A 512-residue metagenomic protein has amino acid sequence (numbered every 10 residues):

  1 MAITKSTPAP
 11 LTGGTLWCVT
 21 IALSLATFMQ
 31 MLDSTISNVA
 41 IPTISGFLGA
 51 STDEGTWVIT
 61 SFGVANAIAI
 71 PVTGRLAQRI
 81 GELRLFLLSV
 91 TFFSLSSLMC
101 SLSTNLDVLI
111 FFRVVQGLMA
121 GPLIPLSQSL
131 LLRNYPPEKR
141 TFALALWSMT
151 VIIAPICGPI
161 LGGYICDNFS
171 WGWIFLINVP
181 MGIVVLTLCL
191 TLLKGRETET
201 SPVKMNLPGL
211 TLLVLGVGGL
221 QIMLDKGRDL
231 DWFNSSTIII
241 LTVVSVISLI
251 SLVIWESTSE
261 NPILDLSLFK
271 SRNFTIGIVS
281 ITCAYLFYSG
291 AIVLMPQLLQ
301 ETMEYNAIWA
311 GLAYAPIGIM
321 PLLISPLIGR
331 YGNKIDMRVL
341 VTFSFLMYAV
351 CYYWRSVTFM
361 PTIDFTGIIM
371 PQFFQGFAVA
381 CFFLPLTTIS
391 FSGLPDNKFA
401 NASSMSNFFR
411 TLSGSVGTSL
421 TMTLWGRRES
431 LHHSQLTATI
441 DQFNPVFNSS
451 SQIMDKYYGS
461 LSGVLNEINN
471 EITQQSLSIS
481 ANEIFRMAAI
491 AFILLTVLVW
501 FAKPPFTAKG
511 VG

Functional and structural regions predicted by a protein language model:
A9, E54, V184, R410-P504 (+1 more regions): Hydrophobic transmembrane architecture of multi-pass small-molecule transporters
G14-Q78, L83, S89, S97 (+8 more regions): Transmembrane core module of solute transporters
Q30, F62, N66, F93 (+10 more regions): Structural signature of transmembrane alpha-helices in multi-pass secondary transporters
I41, A154-C166, P296, G417 (+1 more regions): Small-residue (Gly/Pro/Ala) motifs that create kinks and tight helix-helix packing interfaces
E54, K139-L146, W309, K398-M405 (+1 more regions): Cytoplasmic loop-to-transmembrane helix junctions
I70-L210: Helix-loop-helix hairpins in multi-pass membrane proteins, especially solute transporters
I156-C157, A291, I368-N448: Small-residue-rich alpha-helical segments with characteristic i,i+4
P180-T198, L215-K226, V244-T258, T496-K503: C-terminal membrane-cytosol helix-exit motif in multi-pass small-molecule transporters
